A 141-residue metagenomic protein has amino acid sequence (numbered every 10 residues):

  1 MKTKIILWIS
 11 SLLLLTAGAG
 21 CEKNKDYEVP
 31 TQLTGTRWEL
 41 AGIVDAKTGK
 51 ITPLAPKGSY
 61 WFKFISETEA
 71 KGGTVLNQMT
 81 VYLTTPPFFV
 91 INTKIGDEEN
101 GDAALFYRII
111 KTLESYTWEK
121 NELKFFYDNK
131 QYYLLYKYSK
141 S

Functional and structural regions predicted by a protein language model:
M1-A19: Sec-dependent bacterial lipoprotein signal peptides
C21-S141: Lipid interaction determinants
